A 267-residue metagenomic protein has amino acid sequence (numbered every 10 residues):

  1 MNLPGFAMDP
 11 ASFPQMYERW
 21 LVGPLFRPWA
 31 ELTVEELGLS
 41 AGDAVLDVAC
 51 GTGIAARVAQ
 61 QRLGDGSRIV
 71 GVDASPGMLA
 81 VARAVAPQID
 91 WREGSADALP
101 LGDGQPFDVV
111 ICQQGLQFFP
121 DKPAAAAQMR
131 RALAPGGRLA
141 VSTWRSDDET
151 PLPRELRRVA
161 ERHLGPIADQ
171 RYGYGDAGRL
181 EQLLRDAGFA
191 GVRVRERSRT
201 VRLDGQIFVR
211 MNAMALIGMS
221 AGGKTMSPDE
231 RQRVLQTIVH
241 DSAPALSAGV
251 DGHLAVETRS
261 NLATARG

Functional and structural regions predicted by a protein language model:
M1-D43, I54-V58, G77-V81, V85 (+1 more regions): Conserved class I S-adenosyl-L-methionine
L3-F6, A11-M16, W20, F26 (+1 more regions): C-terminal helical/coil "lid" or tail adjacent to the Rossmann-like core of SAM-dependent
A44-P100, A124: Class I SAM-dependent methyltransferase SAM/SAH-binding core
D65, L133-L139: Short glycine-dipeptide loop
D97-V110: A short acidic, Gly/Pro-enriched loop at the edge of an enzyme's catalytic core that lines a small-molecule cofactor
V109-K122, R145: A short SAM/SAH-binding and catalytic strip from SAM-dependent methyltransferases
P123-A124, R138-D204, G223-S227: Conserved catalytic/acceptor-binding region of the Class I
G188-A190, N212-A213, R259-G267: Core SAM-dependent methyltransferase catalytic element
